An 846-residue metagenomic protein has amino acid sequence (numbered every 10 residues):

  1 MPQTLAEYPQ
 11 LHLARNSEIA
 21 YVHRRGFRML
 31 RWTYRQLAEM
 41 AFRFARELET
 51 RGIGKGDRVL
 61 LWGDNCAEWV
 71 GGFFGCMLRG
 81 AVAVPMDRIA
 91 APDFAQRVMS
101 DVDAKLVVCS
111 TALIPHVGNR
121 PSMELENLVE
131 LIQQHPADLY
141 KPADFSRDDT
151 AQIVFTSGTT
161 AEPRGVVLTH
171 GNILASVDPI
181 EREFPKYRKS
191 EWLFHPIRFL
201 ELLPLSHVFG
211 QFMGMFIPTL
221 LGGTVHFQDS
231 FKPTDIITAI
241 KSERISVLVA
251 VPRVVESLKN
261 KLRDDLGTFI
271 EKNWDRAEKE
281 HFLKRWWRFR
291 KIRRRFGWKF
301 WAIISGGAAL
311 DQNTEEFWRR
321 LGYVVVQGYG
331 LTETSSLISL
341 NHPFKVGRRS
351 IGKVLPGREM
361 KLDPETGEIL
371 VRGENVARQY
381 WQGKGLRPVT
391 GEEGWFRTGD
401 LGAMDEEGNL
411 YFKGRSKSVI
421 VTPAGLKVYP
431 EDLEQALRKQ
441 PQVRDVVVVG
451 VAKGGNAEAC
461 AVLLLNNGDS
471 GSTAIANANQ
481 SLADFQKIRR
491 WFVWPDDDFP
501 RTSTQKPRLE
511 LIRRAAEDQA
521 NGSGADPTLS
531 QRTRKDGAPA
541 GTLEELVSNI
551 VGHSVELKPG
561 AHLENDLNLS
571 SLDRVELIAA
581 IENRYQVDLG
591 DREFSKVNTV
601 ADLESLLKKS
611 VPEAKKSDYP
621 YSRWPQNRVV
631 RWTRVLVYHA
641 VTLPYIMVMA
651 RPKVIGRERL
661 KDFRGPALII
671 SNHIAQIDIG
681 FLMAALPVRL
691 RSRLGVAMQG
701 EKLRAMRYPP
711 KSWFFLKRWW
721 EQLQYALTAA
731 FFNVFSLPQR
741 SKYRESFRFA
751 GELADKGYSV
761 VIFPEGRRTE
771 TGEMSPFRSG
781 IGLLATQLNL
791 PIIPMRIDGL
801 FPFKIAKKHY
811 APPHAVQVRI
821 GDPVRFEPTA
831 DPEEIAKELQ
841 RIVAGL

Functional and structural regions predicted by a protein language model:
S17-I19, D138-F155, E162, R188-R198: Conserved pre-ATP/AMP-binding loop-to-beta segment of ANL
A20-C66, V70-F74, A91-Q96, D144 (+1 more regions): Conserved AMP-binding/adenylate-forming core of the ANL superfamily
R31-R35, A151-D178: Conserved AMP-binding A3 loop
V107, L362, G373, R378-Q379 (+1 more regions): AMP-binding/adenylate-forming catalytic core of the ANL superfamily
L174-R198, L205-F289, K299: Conserved AMP-binding/adenylation subdomain of ANL enzymes
L248, W287-L410, S416-V419, L433-E434 (+1 more regions): Conserved AMP-binding/adenylate-forming
V447-G450, N479-T533: Conserved C-terminal "lid"/linker of ANL adenylate-forming enzymes
G471-S472, E517, K661, S741-L846: Non-catalytic C-terminal accessory region of glycerolipid acyltransferases and related lyso-lipid remodeling enzymes
